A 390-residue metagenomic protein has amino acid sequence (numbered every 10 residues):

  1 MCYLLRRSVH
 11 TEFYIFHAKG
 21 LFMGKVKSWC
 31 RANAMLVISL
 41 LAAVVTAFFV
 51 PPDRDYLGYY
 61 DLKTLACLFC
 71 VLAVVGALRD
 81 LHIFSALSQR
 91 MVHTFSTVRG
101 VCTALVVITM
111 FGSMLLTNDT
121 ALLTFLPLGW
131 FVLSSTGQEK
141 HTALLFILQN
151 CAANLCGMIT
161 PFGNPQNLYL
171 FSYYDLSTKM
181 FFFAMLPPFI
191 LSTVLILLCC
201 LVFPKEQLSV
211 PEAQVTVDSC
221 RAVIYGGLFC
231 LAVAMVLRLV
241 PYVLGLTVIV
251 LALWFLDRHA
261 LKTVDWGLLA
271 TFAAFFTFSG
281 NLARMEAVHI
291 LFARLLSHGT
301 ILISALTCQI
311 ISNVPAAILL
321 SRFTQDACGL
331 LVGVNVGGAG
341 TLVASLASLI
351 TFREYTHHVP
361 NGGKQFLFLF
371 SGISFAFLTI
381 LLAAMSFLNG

Functional and structural regions predicted by a protein language model:
M23, Q89, V202-G226, R258-K262: Flexible interhelical linker loops that connect adjacent transmembrane helices in multi-pass membrane transporters
K25-D55, L65-H82, L201-K205, L231-H259 (+3 more regions): Structural signal for alpha-helical transmembrane segments and their membrane-water exit/capping regions in multi-pass
V26-R31, R54-T64, L176-P187, Q214-D218 (+3 more regions): Interfacial loop-to-helix junctions that mark the boundaries of transmembrane helices in multi-pass membrane
Y59, L81, S85-S88, L228-Q325: Transmembrane helical segments that form the transport core of multi-pass membrane transport proteins
D61-T64, H93-V106, S135-F146, S219-V223 (+2 more regions): Membrane-interfacial loop-to-helix junctions in multi-pass transporters
L105-V107, F111-L155, I318-V332, P360-K364 (+1 more regions): Hydrophobic transmembrane alpha-helices that form the pore/transport pathway of multi-pass ion and small-solute
G137-K205, V210-Q214, T351-L382: Membrane-core helix-loop-helix motifs of multi-pass transport proteins
F182-T193, L302-G390: C-terminal transmembrane helix pair
